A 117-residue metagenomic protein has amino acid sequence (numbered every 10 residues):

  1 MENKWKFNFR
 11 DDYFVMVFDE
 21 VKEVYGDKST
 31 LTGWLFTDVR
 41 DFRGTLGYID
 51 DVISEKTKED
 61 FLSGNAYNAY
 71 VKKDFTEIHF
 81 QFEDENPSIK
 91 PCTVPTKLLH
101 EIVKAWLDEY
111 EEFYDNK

Functional and structural regions predicted by a protein language model:
E2-K58: Negatively charged, low-complexity tracts enriched in Asp/Glu with abundant Ser/Thr
N3, N8, N65-N68, N86 (+1 more regions): Detector for Asparagine
G47-K104: Amphipathic protein-protein interaction modules
W106-E109: Extended charged/polar low-complexity repeat regions
E111-K117: Short acidic DE-rich linear segments
